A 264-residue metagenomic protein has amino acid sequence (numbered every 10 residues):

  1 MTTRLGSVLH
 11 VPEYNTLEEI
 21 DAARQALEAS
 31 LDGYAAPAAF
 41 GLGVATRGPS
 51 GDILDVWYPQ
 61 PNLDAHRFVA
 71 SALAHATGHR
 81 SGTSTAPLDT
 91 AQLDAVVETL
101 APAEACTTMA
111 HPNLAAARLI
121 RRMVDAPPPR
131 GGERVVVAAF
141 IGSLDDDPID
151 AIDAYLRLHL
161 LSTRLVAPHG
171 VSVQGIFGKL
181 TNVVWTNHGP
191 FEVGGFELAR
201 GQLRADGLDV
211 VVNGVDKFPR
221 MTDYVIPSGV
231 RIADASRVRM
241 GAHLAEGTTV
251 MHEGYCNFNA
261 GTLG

Functional and structural regions predicted by a protein language model:
M1-D223: Terminal amphipathic alpha-helical/low-complexity segments used for targeting or macromolecular assembly
V225-G264: Structural signal for interior beta-strand "rungs" in well-ordered beta-sheet cores of soluble enzyme domains
